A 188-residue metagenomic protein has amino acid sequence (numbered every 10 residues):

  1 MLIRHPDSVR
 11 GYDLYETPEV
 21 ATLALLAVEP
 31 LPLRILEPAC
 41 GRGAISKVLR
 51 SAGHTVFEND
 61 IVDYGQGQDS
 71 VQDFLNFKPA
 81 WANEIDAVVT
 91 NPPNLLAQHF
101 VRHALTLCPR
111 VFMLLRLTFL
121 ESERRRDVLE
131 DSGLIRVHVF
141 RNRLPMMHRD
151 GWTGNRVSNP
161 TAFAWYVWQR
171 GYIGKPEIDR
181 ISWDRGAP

Functional and structural regions predicted by a protein language model:
M1-P188: Class I S-adenosyl-L-methionine-dependent methyltransferase catalytic core
